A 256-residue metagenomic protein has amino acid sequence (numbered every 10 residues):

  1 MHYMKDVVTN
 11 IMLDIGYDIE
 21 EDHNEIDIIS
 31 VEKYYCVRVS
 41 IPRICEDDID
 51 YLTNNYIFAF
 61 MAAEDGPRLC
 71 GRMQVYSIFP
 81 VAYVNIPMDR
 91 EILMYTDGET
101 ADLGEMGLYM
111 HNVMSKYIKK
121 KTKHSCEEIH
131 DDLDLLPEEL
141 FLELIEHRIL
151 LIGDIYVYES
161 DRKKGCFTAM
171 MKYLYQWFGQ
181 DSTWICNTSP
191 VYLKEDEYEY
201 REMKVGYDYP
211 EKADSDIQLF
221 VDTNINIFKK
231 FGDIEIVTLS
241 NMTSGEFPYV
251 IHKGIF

Functional and structural regions predicted by a protein language model:
M1-Y158, W177-N187, D196-E197, E202-F256: Non-catalytic substrate-recognition and accessory regions of acyl/acetyltransferase enzymes
V157, R162-W177: Conserved acetyl-CoA-binding loop-helix of GNAT-fold acetyltransferases
Y192-L193: Histidine/lysine/aspartate-rich catalytic loop segments that bind and position anionic ligands
